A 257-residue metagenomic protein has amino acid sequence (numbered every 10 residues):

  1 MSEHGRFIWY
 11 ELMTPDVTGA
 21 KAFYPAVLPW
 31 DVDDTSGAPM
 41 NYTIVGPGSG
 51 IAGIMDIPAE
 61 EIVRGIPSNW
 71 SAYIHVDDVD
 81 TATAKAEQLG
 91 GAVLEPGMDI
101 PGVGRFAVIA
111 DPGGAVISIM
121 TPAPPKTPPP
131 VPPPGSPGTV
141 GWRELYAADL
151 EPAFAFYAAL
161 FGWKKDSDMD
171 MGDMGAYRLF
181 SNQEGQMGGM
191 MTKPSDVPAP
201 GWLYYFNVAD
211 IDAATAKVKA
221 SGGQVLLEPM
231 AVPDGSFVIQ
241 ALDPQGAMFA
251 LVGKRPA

Functional and structural regions predicted by a protein language model:
M1-K21, N69-A72, M120-A155, K164-D166 (+2 more regions): N-terminal beta-strand motif that seeds the catalytic metal site of vicinal oxygen chelate
S2-G50, Q88, P96-G104, L145-G185 (+1 more regions): Core segments of cupin and vicinal oxygen chelate
W9, N41-Y42, S71, F106 (+5 more regions): Conserved beta-strand and immediately adjacent loop positions that scaffold enzyme active sites
D16-T18, G46-I51, A72-P112, L150 (+1 more regions): Vicinal oxygen chelate
W30-P67, P112, V116-A123, D166-G201 (+3 more regions): Conserved short beta-strand elements that form part of the metal-binding/catalytic scaffold of enzyme active sites
G102-R105, V116, K126-P128: Short, well-ordered, mixed-charge alpha-helical segments that flank or form enzyme active sites
M120-P122, L145-A148, A159, R178-E184 (+6 more regions): Long, histidine/aromatic-enriched segments associated with O2/redox biology
